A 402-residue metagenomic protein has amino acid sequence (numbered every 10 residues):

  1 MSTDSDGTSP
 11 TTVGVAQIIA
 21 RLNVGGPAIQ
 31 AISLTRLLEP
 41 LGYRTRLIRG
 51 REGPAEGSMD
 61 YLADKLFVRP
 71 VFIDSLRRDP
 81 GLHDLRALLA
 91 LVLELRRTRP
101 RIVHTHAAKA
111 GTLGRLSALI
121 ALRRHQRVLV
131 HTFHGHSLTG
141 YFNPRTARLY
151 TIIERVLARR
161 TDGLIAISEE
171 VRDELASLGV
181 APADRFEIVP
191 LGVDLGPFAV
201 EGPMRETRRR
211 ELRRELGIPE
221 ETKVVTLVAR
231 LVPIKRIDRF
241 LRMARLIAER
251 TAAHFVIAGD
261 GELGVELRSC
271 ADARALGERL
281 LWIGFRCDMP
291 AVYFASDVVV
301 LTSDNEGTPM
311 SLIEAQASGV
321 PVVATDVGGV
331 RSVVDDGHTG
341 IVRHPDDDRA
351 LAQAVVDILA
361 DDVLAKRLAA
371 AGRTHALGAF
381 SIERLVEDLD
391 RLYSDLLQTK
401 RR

Functional and structural regions predicted by a protein language model:
P10-V13, Q17-G25, I29-H83, G179 (+1 more regions): N-terminal strand-loop element at the rim of the active site of nucleotide-sugar-dependent glycosyltransferases
A28-R36, K223-L246, F255, E262-R268 (+2 more regions): A conserved mid-protein helix/loop that constitutes part of the nucleotide-sugar donor-binding site
R159-I188, V193-P197: A short, active-site helix/loop in glycosyltransferases that binds the activated sugar's phosphate group
E211, D357, L364-A379, L385-R391: A short, well-ordered alpha-helix in the C-terminal region of glycosyltransferases
R268-G284: Nucleotide-activated donor-binding/catalytic signature segment of Leloir-type glycosyltransferases, i.e., the conserved
F285, D304: Aromatic "clamp/platform" in nucleotide-sugar-dependent glycosyltransferases that forms part of the donor/acceptor
P321-A324, V334: Short hydrophobic beta-strand element within catalytic cores of glycosyltransferases and related nucleotide-activated
D336-G337, I341-D348, D357-V363: Conserved acidic donor-binding segment of nucleotide-sugar-dependent glycosyltransferases
